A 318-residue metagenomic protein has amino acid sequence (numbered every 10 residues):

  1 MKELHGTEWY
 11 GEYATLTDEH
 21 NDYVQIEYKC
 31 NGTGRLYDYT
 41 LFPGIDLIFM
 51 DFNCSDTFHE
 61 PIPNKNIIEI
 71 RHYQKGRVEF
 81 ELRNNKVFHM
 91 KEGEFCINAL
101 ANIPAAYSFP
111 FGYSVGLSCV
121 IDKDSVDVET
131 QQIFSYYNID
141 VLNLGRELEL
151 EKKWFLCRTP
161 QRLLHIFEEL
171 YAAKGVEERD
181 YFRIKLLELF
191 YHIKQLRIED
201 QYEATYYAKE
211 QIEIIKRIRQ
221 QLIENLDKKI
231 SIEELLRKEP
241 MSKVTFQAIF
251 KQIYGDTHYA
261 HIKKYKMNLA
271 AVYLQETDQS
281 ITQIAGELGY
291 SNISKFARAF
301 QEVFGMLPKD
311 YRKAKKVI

Functional and structural regions predicted by a protein language model:
M1-E19: Short Lys/Arg-enriched alpha/beta "domain-start" segment
Y23-V141: N-terminal regulatory/effector-sensing and dimerization cores that precede helix-turn-helix DNA-binding domains
L142-R158, A173-Y181, F190-Q220, E224 (+1 more regions): Short, Lys/Arg-enriched, Trp-marked, Pro/Gly-tolerant hinge/linker segments that flank
Y191-I198, R217, Q221-I223, E233-Y265 (+1 more regions): Basic/polar phosphate-binding segments, predominantly the helix-turn-helix DNA-binding elements of transcriptional
E210-I212, I262-A271, D310-I318: Short, basic, alpha-helical segments at the C-terminal edge of helix-turn-helix-like DNA-binding modules
R219-K228, V272-Q275: Short, amphipathic alpha-helix enriched in basic
K228, Q252, T277-D278, G289: Flexible coil/turn residues that form the inter-helical turn or adjacent wing/linker of helix-turn-helix
